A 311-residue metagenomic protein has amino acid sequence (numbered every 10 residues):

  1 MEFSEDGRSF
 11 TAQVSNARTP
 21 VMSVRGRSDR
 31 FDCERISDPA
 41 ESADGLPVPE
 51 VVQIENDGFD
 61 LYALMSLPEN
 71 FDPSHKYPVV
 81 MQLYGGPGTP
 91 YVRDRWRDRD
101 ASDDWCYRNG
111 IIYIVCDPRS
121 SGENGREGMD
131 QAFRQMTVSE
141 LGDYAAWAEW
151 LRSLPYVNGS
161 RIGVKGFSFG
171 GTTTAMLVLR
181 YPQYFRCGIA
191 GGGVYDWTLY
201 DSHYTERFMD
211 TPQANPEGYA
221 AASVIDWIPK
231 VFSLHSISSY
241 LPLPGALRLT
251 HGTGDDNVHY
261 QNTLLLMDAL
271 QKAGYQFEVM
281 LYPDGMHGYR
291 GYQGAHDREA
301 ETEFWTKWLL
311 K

Functional and structural regions predicted by a protein language model:
M1-K311: Serine-hydrolase catalytic core recognition
